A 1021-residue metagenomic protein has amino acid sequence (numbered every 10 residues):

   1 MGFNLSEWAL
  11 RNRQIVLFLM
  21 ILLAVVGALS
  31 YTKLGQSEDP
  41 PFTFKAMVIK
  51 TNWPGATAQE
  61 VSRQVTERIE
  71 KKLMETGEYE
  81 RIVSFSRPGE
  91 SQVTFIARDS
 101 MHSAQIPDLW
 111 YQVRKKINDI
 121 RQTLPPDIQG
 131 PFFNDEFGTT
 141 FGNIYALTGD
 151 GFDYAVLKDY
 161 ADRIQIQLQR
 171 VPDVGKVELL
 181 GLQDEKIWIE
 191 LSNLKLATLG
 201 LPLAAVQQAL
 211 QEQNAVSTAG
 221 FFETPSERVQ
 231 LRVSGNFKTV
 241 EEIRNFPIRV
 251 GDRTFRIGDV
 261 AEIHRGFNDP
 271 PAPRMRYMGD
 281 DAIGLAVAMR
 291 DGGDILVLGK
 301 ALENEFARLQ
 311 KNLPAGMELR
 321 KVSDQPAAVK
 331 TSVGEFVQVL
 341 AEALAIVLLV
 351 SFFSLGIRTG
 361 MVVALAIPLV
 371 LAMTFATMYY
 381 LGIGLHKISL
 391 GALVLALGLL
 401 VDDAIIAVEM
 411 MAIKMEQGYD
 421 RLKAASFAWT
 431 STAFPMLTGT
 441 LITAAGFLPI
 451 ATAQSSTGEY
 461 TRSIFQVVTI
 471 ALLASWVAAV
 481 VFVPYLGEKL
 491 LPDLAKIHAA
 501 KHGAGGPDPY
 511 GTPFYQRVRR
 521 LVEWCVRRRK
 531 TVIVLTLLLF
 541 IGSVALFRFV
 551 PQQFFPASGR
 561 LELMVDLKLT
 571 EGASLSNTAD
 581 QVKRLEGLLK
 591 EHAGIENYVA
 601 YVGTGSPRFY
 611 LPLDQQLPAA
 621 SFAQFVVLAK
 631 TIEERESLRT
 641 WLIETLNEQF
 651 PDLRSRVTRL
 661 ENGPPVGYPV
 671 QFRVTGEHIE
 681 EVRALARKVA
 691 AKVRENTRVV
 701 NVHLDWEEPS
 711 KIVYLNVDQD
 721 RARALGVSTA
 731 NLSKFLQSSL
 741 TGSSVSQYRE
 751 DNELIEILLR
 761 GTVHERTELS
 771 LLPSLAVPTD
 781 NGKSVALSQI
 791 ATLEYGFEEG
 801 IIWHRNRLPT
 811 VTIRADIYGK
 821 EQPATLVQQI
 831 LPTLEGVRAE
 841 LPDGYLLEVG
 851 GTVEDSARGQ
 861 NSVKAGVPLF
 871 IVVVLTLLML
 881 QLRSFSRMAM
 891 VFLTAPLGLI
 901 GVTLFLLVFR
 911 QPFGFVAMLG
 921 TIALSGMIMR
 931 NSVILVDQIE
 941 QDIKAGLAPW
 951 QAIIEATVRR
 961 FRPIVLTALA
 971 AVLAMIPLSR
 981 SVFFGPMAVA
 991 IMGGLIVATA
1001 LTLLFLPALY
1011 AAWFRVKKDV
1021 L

Functional and structural regions predicted by a protein language model:
M1-Q36, T432, A504-F555, E596 (+2 more regions): Signature of alpha-helical transmembrane segments and their immediate interfacial
L5, E60-D135, L194-A215, N236 (+2 more regions): Solvent-exposed, membrane-proximal periplasmic/extracellular interface segments of envelope transport and secretion
W8, D39, K50, R121 (+6 more regions): Extracytoplasmic/periplasmic membrane-proximal domains and adjacent transmembrane bundles of envelope biogenesis
Q14, L22-A56, A104, N118-D127 (+6 more regions): Transmembrane helices with small-residue packing motifs
F18, T57-Q64, M101-Q112, G142-Y145 (+20 more regions): Solvent-exposed, non-transmembrane alpha-helical starts
V26-K33, E318, A345-A412, T876-R960 (+4 more regions): Hydrophobic transmembrane alpha-helices and their membrane-interface caps in long multi-pass transport proteins
V322, V329, V333, V408 (+5 more regions): Helix-loop junctions and hydrophobic alpha-helical segments within the transmembrane domains of large membrane
L397-M411, T432-T452, E459-A504, F625 (+4 more regions): Transmembrane alpha-helices and their membrane-interface boundaries in multi-pass membrane transporters and channels
